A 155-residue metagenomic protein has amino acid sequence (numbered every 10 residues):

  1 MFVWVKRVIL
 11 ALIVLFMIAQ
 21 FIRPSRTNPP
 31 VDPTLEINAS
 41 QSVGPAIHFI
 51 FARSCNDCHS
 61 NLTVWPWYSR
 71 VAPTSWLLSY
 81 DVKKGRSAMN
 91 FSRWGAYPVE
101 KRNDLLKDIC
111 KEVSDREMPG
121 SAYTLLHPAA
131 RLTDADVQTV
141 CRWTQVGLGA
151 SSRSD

Functional and structural regions predicted by a protein language model:
M1-S40, T144-D155: Post-cleavage N-terminal segment of exported redox proteins
I37, V64, G95, L126-A130: Second-shell loop/turn segments in exported
S42-N56, L78: Sequence/structural segment immediately N-terminal to covalent heme-attachment motifs in c-type and related
F51-T63, M118, V140: The canonical Cys-X-X-Cys-His
L62-W67, S151-D155: Surface-exposed patches in mature extracellular/periplasmic domains of secreted proteins
W65-Y80: Acidic helix-start/capping segments at beta-turn-to-alpha-helix junctions
W76-L126: Extracytoplasmic electron-transfer domains, predominantly the class I c-type cytochrome c fold
D115-M118, T124-S154: C-terminal capping alpha-helices of c-type cytochrome domains
